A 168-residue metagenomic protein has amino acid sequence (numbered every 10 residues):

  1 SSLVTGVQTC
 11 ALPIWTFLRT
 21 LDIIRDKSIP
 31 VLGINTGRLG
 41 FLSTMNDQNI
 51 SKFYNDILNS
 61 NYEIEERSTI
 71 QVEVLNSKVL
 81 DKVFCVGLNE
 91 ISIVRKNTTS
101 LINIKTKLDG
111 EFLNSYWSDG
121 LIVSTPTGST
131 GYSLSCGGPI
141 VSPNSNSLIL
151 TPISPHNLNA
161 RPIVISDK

Functional and structural regions predicted by a protein language model:
S1, L39-I122, T130-K168: Catalytic phosphate-donor-binding core of small-molecule kinases
S2-C10: Single conserved hydrophobic/aromatic residue that forms the stacking wall/gate of nucleotide- or nucleobase-binding
T9, I14, T36, D47 (+1 more regions): ATP/adenylate-binding site constellation spanning eukaryotic-like Ser/Thr protein kinases, ABC-transporter
A11, G33, S124: Short beta-strand segments
P13-T16, G37-L39, T127-T130: Short glycine-rich anion-binding loops that position phosphate/pyrophosphate groups of nucleotides and phosphorylated
R19, I23-T36, F41: Gly/Ser-rich helix-loop-strand patches that form or flank binding pockets for ribonucleotide-derived cofactors
